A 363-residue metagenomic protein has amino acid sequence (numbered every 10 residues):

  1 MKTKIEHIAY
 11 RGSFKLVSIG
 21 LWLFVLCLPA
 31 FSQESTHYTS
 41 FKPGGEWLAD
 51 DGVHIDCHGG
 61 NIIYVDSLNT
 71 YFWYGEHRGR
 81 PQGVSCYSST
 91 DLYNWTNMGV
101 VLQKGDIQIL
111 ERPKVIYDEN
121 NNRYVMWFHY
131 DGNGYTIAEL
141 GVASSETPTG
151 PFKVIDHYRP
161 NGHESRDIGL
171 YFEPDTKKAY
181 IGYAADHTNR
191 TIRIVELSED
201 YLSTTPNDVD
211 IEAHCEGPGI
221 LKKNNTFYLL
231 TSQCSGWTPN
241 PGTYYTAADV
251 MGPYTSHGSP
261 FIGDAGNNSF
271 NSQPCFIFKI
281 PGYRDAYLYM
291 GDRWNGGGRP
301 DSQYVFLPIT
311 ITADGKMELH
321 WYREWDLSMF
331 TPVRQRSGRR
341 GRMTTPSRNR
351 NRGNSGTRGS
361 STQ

Functional and structural regions predicted by a protein language model:
M1-F14: N-terminal secretory signal peptides that target proteins for export/translocation
I5, L26-L28, G353: Generic signature of intrinsically disordered, low-complexity, basic-rich segments and short cationic peptides
V17-P29: Bacterial N-terminal signal peptides
S32-N354, R358-Q363: Carbohydrate-active catalytic/glycan-binding domains of CAZyme proteins, especially the secreted or lumenal ectodomains
